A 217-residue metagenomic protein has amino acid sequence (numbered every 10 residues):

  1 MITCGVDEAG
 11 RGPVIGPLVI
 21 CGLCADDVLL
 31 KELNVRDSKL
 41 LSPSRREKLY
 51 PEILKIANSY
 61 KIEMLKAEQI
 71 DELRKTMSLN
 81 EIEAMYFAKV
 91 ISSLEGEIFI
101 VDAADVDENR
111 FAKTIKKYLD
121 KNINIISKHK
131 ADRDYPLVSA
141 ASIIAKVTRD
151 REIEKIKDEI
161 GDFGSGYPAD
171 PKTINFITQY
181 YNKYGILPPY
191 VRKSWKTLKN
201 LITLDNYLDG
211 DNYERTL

Functional and structural regions predicted by a protein language model:
M1-L217: RNase H-like, Mg2+-dependent phosphodiesterase core, and more generally RNA phosphate-backbone-engaging helix-loop
